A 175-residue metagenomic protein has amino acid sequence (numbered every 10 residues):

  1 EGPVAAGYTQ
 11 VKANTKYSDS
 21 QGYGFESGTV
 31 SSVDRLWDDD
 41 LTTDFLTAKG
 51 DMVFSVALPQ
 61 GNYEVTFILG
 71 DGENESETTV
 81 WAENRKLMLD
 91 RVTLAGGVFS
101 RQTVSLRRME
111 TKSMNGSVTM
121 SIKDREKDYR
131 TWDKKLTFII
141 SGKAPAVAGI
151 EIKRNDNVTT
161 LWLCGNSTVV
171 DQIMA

Functional and structural regions predicted by a protein language model:
E1-M174: Compositionally biased, intrinsically disordered or flexible polar/acidic segments
